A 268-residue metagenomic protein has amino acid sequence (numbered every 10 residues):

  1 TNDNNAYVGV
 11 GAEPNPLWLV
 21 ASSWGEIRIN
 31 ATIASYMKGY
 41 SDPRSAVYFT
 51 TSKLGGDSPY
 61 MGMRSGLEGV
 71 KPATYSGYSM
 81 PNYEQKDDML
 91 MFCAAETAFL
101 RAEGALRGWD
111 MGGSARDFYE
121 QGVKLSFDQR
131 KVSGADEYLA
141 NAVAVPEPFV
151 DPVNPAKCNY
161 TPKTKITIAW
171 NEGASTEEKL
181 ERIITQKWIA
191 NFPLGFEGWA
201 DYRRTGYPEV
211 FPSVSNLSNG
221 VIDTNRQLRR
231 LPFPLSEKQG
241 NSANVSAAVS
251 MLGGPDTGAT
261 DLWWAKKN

Functional and structural regions predicted by a protein language model:
T1-R101, L106-R107, A115-G173, E177-Q186 (+1 more regions): Hydrophobic-face positions in mid-chain alpha helices that act as interaction patches
F127-N268: C-terminal functional modules
